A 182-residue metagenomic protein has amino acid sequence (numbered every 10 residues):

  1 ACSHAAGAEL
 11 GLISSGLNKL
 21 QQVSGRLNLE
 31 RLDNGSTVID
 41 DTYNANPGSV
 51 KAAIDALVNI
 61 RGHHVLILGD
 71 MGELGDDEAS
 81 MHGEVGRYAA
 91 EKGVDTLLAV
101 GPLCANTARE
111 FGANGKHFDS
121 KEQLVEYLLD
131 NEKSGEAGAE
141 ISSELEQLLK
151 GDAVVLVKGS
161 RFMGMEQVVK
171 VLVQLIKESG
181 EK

Functional and structural regions predicted by a protein language model:
A1-K182: ATP-dependent carboxylate-amine ligase
